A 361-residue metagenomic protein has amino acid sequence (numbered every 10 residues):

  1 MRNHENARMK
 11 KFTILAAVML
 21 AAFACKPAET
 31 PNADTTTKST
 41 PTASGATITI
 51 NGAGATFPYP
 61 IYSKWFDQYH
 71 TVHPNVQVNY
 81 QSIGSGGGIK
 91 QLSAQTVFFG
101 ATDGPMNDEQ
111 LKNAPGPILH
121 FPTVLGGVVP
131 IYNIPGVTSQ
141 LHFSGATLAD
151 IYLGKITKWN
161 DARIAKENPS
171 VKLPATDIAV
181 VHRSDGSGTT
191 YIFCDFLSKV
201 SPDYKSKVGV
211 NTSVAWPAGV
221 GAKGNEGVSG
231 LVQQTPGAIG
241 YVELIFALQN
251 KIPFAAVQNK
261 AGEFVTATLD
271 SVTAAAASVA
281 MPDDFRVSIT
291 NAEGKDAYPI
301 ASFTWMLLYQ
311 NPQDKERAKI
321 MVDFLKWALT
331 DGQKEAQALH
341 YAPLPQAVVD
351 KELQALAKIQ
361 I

Functional and structural regions predicted by a protein language model:
M1-M9: N-terminal secretory signal peptides that target proteins for export/translocation
K10-L15: Sec-dependent signal peptide recognition, specifically the positively charged N-region followed immediately by
V18-M19: Residue-level signal for mature regions of secreted extracellular proteins and peptides
C25-I361: Flexible loop/hinge segments at secondary-structure junctions
